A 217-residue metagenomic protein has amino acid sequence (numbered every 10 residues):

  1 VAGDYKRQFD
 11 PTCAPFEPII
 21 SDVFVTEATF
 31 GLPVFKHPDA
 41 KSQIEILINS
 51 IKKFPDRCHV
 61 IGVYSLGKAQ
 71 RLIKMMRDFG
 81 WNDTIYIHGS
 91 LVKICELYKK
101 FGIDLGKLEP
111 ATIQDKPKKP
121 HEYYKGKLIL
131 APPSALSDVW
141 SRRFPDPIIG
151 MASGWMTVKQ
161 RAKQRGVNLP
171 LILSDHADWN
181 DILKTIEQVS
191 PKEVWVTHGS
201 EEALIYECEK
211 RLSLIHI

Functional and structural regions predicted by a protein language model:
V1-A14, I46, F54, T112-P145 (+2 more regions): Core dinuclear metal-dependent hydrolase active-site scaffold
V1-G67, D78-F79: His/Asp/Glu-rich metal-coordinating catalytic cores of metallo-dependent phosphodiesterases/hydrolases acting on
G3-Y5, A28-F30, Y64-L66, S90-L91 (+4 more regions): Active-site metal-binding loops of divalent metal-dependent hydrolases
V23, D56-I61, T84, G126-I129 (+2 more regions): Residue-level preference for the first positions of well-ordered beta-strands
I44-R57, V63-K125: Hard-cation-handling environments
I149-E187: A C-terminal functional module that forms or caps the active site or interfaces directly with catalytic machinery
I186-K192, V196: Proline-aspartate-enriched helix->loop->beta-strand connector
I215-I217: Conserved small/polar residues in nucleotide/adenosyl-binding loops
